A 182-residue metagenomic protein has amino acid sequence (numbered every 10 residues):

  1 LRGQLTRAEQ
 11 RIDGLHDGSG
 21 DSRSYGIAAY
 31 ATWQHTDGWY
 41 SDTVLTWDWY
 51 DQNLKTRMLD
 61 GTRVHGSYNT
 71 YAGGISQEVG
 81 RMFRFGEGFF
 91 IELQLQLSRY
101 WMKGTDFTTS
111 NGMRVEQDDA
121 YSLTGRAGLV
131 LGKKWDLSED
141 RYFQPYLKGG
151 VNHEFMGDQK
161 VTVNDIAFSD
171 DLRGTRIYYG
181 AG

Functional and structural regions predicted by a protein language model:
L1-G182: Membrane translocator/pore-forming domains, dominated by Gram-negative outer-membrane beta-barrels
